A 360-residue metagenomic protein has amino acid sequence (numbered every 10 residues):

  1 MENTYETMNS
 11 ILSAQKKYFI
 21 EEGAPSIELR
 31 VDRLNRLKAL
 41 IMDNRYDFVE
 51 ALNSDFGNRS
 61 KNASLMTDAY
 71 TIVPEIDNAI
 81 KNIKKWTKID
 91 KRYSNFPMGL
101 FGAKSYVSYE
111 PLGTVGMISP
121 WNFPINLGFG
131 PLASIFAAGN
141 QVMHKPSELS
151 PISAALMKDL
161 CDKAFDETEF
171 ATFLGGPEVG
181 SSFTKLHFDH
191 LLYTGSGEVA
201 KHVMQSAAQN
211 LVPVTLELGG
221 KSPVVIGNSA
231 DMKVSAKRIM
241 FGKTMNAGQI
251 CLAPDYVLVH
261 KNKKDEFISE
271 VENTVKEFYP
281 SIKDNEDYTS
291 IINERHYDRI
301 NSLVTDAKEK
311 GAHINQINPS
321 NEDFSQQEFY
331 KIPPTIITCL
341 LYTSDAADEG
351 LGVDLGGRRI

Functional and structural regions predicted by a protein language model:
M1-K104: N-terminal Rossmann-like NAD(P)+-binding subdomain of aldehyde/semialdehyde dehydrogenases
E2, E198-L340: ALDH superfamily catalytic-core signature
R30, I76, G139, F170 (+5 more regions): Residue-level signal for inorganic ion chemistry
R36, L40-D47, L156-F165, A236 (+4 more regions): Generic non-transmembrane alpha-helical segments
N95-V234: Rossmann-like NAD(P) dinucleotide-binding subdomain of oxidoreductase/dehydrogenase enzymes
Y342-A347: Conserved small/polar residues in nucleotide/adenosyl-binding loops
V353-I360: Hydrophobic alpha-helical segments, chiefly the membrane-spanning helices and signal/signal-anchor peptides
